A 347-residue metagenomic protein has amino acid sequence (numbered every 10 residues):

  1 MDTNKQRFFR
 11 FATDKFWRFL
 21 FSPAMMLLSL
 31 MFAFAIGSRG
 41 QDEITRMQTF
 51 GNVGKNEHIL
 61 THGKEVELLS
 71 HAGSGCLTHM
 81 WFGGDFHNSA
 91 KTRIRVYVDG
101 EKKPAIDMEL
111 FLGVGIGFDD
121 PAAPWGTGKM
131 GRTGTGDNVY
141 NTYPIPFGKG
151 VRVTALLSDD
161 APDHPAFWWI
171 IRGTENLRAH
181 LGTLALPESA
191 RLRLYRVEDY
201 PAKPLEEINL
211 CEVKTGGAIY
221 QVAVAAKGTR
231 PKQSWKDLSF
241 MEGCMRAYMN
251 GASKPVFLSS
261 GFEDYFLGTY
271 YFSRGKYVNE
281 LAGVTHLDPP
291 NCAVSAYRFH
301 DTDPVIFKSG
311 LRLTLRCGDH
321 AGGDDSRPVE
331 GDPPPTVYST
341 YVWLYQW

Functional and structural regions predicted by a protein language model:
M1-K15, L20, L28-L30, D120 (+2 more regions): Short, low-complexity, charge-dense intrinsically disordered segments
S22-M25, H71: Hydrophobic H-region at the start of alpha-helical membrane spans
A35-G40: Boundary at the C-terminal end of the N-terminal hydrophobic targeting segment
Q41-W347: Beta-strand-centric surfaces of beta-sandwich/beta-rich domains
